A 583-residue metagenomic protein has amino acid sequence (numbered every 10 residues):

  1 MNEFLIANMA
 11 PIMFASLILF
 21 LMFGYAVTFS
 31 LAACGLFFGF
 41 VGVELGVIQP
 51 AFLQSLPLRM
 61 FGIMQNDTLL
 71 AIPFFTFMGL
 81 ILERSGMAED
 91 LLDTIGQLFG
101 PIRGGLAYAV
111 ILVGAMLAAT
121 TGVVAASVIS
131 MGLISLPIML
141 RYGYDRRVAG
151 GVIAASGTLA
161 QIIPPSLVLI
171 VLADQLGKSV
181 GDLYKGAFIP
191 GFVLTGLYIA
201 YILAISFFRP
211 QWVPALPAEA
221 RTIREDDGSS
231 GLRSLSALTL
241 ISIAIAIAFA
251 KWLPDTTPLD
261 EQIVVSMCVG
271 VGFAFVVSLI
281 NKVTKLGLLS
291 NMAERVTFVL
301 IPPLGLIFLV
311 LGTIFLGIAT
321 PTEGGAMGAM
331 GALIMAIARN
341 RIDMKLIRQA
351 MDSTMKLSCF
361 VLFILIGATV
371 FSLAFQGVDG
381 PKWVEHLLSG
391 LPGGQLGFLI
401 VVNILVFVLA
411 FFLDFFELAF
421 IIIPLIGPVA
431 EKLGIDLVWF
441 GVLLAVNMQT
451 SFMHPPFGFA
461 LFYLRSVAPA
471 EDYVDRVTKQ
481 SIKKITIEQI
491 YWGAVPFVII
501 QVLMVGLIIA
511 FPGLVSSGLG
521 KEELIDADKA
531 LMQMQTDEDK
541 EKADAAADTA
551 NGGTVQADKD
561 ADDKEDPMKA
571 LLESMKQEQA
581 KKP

Functional and structural regions predicted by a protein language model:
M1-P583: Alpha-helical transmembrane segments of multi-pass membrane transport proteins
